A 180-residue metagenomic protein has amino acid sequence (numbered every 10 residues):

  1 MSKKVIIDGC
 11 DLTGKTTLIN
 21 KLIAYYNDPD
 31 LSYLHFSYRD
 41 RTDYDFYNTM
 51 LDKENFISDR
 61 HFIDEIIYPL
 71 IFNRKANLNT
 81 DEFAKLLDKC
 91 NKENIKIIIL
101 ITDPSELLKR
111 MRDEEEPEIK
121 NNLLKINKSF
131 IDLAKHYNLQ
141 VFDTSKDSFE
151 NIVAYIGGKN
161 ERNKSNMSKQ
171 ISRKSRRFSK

Functional and structural regions predicted by a protein language model:
M1-S2: Phosphate-binding P-loop
I7: Hydrophobic anchor at the beta1->P-loop junction of P-loop NTPases
C10-T13, T17-I57, D64-P69: Conserved substrate/cofactor phosphate-moiety recognition/catalytic segment in nucleotide-dependent phosphotransferases
D11-T13, F62-D64, D103-E106, D147-F149: Short, solvent-exposed loop/turn segments at secondary-structure junctions
I23-Y26, C90, A134: A generic structural signal for well-ordered alpha-helical segments
N55-R60, K96-I98: Short coil-to-beta-strand
N73, N77, E82-D132: A glycine- and Lys/Arg-enriched "phosphate-lid" helix/loop adjacent to the NTP-binding pocket of small-molecule kinases
E115-K180: NTP-dependent small-molecule kinase module
